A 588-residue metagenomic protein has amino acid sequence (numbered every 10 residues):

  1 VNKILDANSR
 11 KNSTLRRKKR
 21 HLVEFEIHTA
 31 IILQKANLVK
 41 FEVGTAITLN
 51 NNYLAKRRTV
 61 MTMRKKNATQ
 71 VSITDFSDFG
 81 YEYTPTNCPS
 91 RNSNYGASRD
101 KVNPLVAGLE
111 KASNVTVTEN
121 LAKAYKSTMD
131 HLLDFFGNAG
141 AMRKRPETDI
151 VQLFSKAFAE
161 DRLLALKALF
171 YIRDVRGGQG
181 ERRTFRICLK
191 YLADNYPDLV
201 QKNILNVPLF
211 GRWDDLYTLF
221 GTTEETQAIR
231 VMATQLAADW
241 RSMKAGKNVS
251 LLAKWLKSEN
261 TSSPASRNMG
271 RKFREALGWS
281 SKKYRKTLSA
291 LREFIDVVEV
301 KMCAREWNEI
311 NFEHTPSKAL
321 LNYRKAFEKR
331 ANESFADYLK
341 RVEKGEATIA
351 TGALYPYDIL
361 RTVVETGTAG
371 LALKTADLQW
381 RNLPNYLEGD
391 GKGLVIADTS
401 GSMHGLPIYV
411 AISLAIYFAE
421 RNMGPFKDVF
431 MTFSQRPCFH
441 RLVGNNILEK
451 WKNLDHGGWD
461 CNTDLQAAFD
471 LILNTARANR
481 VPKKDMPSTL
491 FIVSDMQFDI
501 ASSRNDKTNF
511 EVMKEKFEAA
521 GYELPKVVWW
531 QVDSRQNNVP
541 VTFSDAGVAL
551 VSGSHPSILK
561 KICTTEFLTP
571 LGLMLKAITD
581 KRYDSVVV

Functional and structural regions predicted by a protein language model:
K3, E26, A30-I31, A46: Generic short N-terminal amphipathic or hydrophobic helices
N12-L15, H28: N-terminal polybasic/positive-inside topogenic patches
S13, L33-A36: Intrinsic disorder
K18-K19, E24-E26, K35, K40-E42 (+2 more regions): Intrinsically disordered, low-complexity segments used as extracellular stalks/linkers and nuclear/regulatory IDRs
T62-V410, E420-V588: Long lumenal/extracellular ectodomains of secretory and single-pass membrane proteins
